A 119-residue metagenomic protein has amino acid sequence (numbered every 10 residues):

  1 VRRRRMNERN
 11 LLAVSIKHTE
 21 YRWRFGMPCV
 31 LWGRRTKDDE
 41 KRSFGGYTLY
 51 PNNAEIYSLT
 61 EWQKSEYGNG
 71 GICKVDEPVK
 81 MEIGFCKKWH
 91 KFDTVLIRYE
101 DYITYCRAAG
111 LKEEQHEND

Functional and structural regions predicted by a protein language model:
V1-R5: Short, Lys/Arg-enriched N-terminal segments with co-localized hydrophobic residues within the first ~10-30 amino acids
M6, V30, K37, L49-Y50 (+3 more regions): Intrinsically disordered, low-complexity, compositionally biased regions/tails
E8-R22: A short beta-strand micro-motif
L11, N52, C106-R107: N-terminal cationic amphipathic segment used for targeting or macromolecule association
A13-V14, G33, R98, E113: Generic detector of low-complexity/intrinsically disordered segments and short hydrophobic N-terminal stretches
H18, G26, K87-H90: Intrinsic-disorder/low-complexity loop/linker signature
E20-T60: Short, flexible N-terminal segments of the mature chain
I56, W62-D119: Short, mixed-charge low-complexity intrinsically disordered segments
